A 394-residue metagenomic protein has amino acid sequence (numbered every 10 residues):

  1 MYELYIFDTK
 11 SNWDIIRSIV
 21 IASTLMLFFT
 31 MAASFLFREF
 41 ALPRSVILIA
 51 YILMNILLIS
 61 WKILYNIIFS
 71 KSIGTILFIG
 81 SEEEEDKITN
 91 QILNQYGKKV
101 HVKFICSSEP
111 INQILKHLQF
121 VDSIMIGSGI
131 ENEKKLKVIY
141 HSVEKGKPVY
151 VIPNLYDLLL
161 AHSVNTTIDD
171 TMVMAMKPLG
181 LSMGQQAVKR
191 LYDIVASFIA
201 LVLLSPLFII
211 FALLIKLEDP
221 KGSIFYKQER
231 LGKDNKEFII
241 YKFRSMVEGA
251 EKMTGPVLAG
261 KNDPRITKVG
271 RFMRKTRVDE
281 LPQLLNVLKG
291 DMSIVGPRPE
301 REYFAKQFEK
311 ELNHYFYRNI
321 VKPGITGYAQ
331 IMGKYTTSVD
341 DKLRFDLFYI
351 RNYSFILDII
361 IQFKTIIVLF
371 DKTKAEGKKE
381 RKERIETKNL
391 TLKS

Functional and structural regions predicted by a protein language model:
M1-I76: Aromatic-rich membrane-interfacial microdomains
L4-N12, E39, M172, M176-A187 (+3 more regions): Juxtamembrane loop-helix boundary motifs flanking transmembrane segments in multi-pass membrane proteins
I63-S205, P220, E376-S394: N-terminal hydrophobic signal-anchor/signal peptide
Y156-D157, S163-N165, F225-R265, T326-R344: Short, glycine-rich, amphipathic interfacial segments at transmembrane boundaries or analogous
Q185-G249, N286, F355, I361-S394: A hydrophobic, helix-centered structural microdomain
A259-K322, I361-T365, L369: A short, structured surface patch at a secondary-structure boundary
L347: Short beta-strand/loop motif that positions the catalytic acidic residue of the alpha/beta-hydrolase fold
